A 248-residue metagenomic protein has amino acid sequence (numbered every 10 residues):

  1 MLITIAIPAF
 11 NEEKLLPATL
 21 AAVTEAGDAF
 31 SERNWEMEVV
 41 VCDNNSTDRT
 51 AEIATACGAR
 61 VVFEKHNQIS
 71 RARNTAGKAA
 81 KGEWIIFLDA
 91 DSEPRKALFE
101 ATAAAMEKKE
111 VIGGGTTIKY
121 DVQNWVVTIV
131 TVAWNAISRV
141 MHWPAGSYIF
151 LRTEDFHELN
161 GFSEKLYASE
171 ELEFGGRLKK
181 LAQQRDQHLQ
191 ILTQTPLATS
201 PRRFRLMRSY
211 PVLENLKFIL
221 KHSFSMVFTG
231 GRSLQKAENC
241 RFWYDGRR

Functional and structural regions predicted by a protein language model:
E12-S31: Short, well-formed alpha-helical segments that are part of the catalytic scaffolds of diverse glycosyltransferases
K14-A18, S46-C57: Acidic helix N-cap motif at the loop->helix transition within catalytic regions of sugar-transfer enzymes
A22, D43-A51, S92: A conserved acidic beta->alpha catalytic loop
S31-N45, V62: Short beta-strand/loop segment that forms part of the nucleotide-sugar
E64-A80: Glycine-rich, basic loop-to-helix element that forms the pyrophosphate-binding segment of sugar-nucleotide handling
I85: Short aromatic/hydrophobic "clamp" motif used to bind/position activated sugar donors
K96-V126: Conserved donor NDP-sugar-binding/catalytic core segment of glycosyltransferases
D155-N160, L166-D186, Q190: A short, conserved alpha-helix in the catalytic core of glycosyltransferases
